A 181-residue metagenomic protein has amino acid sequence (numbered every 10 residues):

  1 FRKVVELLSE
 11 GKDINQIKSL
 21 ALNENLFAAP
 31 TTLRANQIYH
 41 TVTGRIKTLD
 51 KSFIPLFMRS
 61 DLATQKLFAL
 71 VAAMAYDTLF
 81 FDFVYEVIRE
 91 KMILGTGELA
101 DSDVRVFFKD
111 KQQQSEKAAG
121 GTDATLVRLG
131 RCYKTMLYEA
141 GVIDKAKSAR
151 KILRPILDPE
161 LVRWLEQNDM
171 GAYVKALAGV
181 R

Functional and structural regions predicted by a protein language model:
F1-L67: Eukaryotic partner-binding/assembly regions in large regulatory complexes
V4-L7, G11, A73-M74, T78-L79 (+2 more regions): Leucine-rich, amphipathic alpha-helical/linker segments
Q16-K18, G95-G120: Short acidic, hydrophobic short linear motifs in intrinsically disordered regions
A28-T32, K109-L129: Short, positively charged loop/turn segments that connect secondary-structure elements
F68-G97: Positively charged, polyanion-binding regions of nucleic-acid-associated proteins
V87, K111-S115, A140: A short secondary-structure junction motif
A119-R181: Accessory, usually C-terminal, subdomains that scaffold auxiliary metal cofactors
